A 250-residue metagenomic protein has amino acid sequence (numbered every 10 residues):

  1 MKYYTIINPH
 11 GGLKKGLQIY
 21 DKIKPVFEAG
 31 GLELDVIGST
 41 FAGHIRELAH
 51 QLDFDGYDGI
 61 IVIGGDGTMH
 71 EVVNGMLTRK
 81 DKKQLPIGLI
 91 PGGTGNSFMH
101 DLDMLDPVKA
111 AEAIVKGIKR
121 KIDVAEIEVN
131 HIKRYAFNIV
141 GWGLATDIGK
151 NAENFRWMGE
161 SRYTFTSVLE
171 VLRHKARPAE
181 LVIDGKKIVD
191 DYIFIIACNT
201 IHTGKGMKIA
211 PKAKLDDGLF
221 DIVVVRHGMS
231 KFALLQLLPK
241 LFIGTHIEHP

Functional and structural regions predicted by a protein language model:
M1-I60: ATP/NTP phosphate-donor binding region
P9, I63-G65, I90-G92: Glycine-rich beta-strand-to-loop/alpha-helix junction loops that act as flexible
G30, F54, R79-I193: Catalytic core of DAGKc-family lipid kinases
I45, G67-V72, I122: Short glycine/serine/threonine-rich phosphate/pyrophosphate-binding segments that cradle anionic phosphate groups
T68-K82: Short Gly/Thr/Asp-enriched flexible loops that form oxyanion-binding sites at enzyme active sites
G141, A145, I196-A210: Glycine-rich phosphate/pyrophosphate-binding beta-alpha loops
I183, V189, I209, K214 (+1 more regions): ATP/nucleoside-binding phosphotransfer catalytic cores, i.e., glycine-rich phosphate-binding loops
